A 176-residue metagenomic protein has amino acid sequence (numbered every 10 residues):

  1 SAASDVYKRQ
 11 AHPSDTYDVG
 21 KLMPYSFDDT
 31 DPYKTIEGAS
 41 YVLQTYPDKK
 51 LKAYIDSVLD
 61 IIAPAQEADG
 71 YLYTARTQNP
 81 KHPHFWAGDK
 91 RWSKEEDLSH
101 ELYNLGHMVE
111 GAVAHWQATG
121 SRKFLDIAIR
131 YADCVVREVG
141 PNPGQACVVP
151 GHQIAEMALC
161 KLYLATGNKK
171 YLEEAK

Functional and structural regions predicted by a protein language model:
A2-Y7: Short, small-residue-biased leader/transition segments that mark boundaries at the very start of proteins
Q10-F27, L43-Q153, M157-K176: Extended ligand-binding groove/face enriched in aromatic
P32: Glycine-rich, aromatic-lined ligand/substrate-binding cores of catalytic and carbohydrate-binding domains
T35: Aromatic-residue-lined binding/catalytic grooves and analogous aromatic/hydrophobic interfacial grooves in multimeric
